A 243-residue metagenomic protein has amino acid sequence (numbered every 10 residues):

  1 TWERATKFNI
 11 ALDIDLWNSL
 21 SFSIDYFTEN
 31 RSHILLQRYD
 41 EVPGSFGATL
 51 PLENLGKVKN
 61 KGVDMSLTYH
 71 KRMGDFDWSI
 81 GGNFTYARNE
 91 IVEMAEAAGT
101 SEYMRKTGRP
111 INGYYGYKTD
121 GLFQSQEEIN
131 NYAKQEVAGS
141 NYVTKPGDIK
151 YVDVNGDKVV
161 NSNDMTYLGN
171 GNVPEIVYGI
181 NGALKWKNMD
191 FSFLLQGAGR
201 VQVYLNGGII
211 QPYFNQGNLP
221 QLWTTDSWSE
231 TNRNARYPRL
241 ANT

Functional and structural regions predicted by a protein language model:
T1-S21, A48-M73, P110-G116, G171-I176: Outer-membrane beta-barrel signature, preferentially recognizing the C-terminal barrel domain of Gram-negative
F8-L16, L20-T28, V63-K71, W78-Y86 (+2 more regions): Membrane-embedded beta-strands that build the outer-membrane beta-barrel scaffold
N30-L55, N89-V173, N181, D190-T243: Surface-exposed, extracytoplasmic segments of Gram-negative outer-membrane nutrient-acquisition systems
